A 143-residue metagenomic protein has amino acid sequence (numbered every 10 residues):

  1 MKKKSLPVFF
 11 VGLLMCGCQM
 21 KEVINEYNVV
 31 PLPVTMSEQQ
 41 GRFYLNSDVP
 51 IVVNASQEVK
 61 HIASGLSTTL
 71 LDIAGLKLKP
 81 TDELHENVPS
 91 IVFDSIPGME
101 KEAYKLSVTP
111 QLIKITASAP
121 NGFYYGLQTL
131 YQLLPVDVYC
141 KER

Functional and structural regions predicted by a protein language model:
M1-N28: Bacterial Sec-dependent N-terminal signal peptides
C18-R143: Acidic, contiguous N-terminal accessory segments
